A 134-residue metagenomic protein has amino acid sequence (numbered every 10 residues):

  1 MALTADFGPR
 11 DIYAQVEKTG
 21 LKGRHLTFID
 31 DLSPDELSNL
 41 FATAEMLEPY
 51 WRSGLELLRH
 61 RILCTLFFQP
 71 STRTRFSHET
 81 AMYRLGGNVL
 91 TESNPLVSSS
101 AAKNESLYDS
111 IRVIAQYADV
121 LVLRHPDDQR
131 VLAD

Functional and structural regions predicted by a protein language model:
A2-F76, T80: Positively charged, low-complexity intrinsically disordered leader regions
E56-D134: Phosphate/diphosphate ligand-binding glycine-rich loop within oxidoreductases
